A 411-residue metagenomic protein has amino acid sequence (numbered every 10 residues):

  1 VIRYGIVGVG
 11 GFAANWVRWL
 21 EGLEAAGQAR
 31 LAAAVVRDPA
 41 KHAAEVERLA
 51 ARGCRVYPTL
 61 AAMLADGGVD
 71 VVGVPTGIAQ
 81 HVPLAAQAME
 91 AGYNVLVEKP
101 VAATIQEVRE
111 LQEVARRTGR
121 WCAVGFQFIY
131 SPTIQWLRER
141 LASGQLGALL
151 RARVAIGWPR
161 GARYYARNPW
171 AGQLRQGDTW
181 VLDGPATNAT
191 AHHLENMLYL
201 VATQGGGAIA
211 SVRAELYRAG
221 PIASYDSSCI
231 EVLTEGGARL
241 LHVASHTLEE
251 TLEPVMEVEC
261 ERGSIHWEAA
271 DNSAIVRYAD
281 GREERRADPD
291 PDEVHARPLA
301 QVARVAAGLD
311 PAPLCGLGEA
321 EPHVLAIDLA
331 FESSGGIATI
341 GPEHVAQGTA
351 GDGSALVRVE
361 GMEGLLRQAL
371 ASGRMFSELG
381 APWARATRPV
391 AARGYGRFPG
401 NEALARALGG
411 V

Functional and structural regions predicted by a protein language model:
V1-A51, A405-A407: N-terminal Rossmann-like dinucleotide-binding module
A33, V71, R151: Short, Asp-centered acidic motifs that coordinate Mg2+ and/or phosphate in catalytic or ligand-binding sites
R55-A65: Short acidic low-complexity segments
P58, V97, V124, R213-L216 (+1 more regions): Short loop/edge segments at beta-strand edges and connector loops that shape dinucleotide/nucleotide cofactor-binding
D66, V71, G77-I78, V82-I129 (+1 more regions): Beta-strand-loop-alpha-helix segment that lines the small-molecule cofactor/substrate pocket of alpha/beta enzymes
F128-V212, R218-P221: Predominantly a Rossmann-like dinucleotide-binding segment in NAD(P)-dependent oxidoreductases
L182, N188-P313, V324-E332, G341-V411: Contiguous beta-strand/loop segments that form the cofactor/metal-binding neighborhood of enzyme cores
